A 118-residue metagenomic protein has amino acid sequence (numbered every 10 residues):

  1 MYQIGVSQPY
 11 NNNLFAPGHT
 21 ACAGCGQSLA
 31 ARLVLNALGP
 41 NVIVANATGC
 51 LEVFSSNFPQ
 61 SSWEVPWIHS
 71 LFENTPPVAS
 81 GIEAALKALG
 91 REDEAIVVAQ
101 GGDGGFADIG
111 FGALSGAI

Functional and structural regions predicted by a protein language model:
Y2-I118: Cofactor-binding active-site loop characterized by glycine-rich and histidine/acidic residues
